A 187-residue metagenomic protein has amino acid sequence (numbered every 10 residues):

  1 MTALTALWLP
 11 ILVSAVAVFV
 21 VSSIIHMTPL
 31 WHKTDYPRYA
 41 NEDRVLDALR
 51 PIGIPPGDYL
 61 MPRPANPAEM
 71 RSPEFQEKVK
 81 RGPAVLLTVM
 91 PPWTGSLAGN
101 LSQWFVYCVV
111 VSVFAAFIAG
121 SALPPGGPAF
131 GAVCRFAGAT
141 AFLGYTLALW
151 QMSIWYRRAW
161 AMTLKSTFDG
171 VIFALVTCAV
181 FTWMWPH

Functional and structural regions predicted by a protein language model:
M1-H187: Juxtamembrane/disordered regions of integral membrane proteins
